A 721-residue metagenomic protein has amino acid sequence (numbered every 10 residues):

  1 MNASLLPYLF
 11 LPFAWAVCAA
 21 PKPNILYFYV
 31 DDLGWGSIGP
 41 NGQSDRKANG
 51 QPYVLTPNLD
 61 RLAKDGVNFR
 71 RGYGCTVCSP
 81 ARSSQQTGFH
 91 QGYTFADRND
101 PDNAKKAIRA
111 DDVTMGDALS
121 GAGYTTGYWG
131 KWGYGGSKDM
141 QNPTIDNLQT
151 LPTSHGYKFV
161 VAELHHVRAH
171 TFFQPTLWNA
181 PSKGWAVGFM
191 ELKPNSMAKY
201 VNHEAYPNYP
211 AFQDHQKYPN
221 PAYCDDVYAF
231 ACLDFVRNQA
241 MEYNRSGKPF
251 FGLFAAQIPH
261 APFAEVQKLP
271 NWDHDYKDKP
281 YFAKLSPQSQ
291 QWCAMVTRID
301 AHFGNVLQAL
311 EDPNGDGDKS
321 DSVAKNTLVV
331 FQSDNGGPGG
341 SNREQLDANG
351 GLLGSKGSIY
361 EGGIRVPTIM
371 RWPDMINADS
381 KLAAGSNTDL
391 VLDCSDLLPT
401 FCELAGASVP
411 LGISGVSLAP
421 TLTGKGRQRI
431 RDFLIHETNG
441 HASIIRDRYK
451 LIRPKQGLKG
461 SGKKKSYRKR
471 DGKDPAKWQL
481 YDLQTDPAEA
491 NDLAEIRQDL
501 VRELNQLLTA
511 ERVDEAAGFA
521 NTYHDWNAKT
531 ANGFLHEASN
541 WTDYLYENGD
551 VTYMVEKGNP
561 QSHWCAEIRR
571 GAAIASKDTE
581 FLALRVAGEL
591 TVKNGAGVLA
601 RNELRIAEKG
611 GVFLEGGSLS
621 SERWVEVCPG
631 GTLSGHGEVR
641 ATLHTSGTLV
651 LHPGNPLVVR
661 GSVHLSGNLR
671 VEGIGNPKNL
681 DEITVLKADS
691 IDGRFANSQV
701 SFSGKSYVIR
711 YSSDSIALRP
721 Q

Functional and structural regions predicted by a protein language model:
S4-A14: Bacterial N-terminal signal peptides
A19-D474, P487-Q506: Formylglycine-dependent sulfatase
D32-L33, M375, T485, G654 (+2 more regions): Acidic glycine-/aspartate-rich tracts in secreted/extracellular proteins
L62, L119, F401, L418 (+6 more regions): Residue-level detector of buried hydrophobic side-chain packing in well-ordered secondary-structure elements
R429, V501, N505-T522, G673 (+1 more regions): Bilobed periplasmic-binding protein-like "clamshell/Venus-flytrap" ligand-binding domains
N521-V598, W624, H664, I674-Q721: Solvent-exposed adhesion/ligand-recognition segments of exported proteins
R569-G571, A587-E589, G595, R601 (+6 more regions): Tight coil/turn sites that cap or link beta-strands
G616-T684: Extracellular beta-strand/loop-rich repeat segments of large surface/secreted proteins
